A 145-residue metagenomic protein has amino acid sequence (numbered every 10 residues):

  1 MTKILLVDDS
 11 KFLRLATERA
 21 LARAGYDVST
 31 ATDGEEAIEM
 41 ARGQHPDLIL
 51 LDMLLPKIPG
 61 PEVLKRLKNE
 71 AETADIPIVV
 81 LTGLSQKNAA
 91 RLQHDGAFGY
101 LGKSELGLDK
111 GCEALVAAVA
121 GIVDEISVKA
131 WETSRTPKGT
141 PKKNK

Functional and structural regions predicted by a protein language model:
D8: Conserved acidic carboxylate
L15-R19, R23: Charged docking surfaces used in two-component/phosphorelay signaling
G25-T32, M40: Short hydrophobic/Thr-rich beta-strand motif most characteristic of the beta2 strand and flanking loop of CheY-like
Q44-L50, L55: Active-site beta3 strand of CheY-like receiver
P56, A74: The feature encodes the CheY-like receiver
L108, A120-K145: CheY-like receiver
